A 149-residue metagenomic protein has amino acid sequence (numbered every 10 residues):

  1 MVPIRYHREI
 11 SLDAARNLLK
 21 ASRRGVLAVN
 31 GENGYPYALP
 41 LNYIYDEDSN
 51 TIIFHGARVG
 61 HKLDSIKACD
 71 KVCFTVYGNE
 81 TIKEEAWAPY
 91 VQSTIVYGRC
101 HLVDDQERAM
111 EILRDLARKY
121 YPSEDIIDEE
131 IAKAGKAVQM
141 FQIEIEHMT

Functional and structural regions predicted by a protein language model:
M1-A21: Extreme N-terminal tail/first-helix region
V2-Y6, T81-T149: Charged, gly/pro-rich active-site loop segments
E9-S11, A21-V26, S123-I126: Short Pro/Gly-enriched beta-strand edge/turn motifs at strand-loop
S22-R58, F74: Short beta-strand segments
V26, I53, C73, Y97 (+1 more regions): Beta-strand secondary-structure signal
N30-E32, A57-V59, Y77-N79, R99 (+1 more regions): Histidine- and/or cysteine-centered catalytic micro-motif in compact active-site loops
G56-H61, A117: Short, solvent-exposed aromatic-acidic interface loops
K62-P89: Helix-adjacent hinge/juxtasegments
